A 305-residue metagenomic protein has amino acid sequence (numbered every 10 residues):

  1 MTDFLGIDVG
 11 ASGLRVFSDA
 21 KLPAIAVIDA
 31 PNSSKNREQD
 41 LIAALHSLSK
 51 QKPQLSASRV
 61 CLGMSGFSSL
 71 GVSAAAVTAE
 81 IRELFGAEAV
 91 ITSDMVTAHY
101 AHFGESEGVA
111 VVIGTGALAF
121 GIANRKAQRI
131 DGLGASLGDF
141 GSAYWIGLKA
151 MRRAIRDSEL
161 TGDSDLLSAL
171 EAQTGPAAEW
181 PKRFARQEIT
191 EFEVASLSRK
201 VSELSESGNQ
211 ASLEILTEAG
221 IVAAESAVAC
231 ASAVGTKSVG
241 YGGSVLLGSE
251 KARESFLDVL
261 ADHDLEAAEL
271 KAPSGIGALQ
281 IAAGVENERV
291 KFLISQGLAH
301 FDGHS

Functional and structural regions predicted by a protein language model:
M1-A57, H102-V109, M151-S305: ATP-binding/phosphotransfer module of carbohydrate and carboxylate kinases, centering on a glycine-rich
S56-S58, A87-E88: Short acidic capping loops at alpha-helix termini that bridge into adjacent secondary structure
C61: FAD-binding subdomain of flavoenzyme oxidoreductases
M64, S68-S164, L298-S305: Phosphate-binding/catalytic loop of phosphoryl-transfer enzymes
